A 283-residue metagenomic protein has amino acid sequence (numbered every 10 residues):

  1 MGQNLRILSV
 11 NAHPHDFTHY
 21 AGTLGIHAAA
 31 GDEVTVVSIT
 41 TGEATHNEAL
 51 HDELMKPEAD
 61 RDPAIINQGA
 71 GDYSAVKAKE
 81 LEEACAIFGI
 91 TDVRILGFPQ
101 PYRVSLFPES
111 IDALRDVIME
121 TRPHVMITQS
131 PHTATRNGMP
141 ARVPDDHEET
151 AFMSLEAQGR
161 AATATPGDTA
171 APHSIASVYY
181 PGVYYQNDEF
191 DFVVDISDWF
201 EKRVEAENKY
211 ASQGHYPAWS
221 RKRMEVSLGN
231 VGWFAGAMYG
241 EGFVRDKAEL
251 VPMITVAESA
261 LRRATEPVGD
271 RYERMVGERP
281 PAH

Functional and structural regions predicted by a protein language model:
M1-L8, P101-H283: Metal-dependent de-N-acetylase/amidase catalytic core
M1-T121, M275-P281: Active-site rim/loop-helix segments in enzyme catalytic domains that contact anionic ligands
